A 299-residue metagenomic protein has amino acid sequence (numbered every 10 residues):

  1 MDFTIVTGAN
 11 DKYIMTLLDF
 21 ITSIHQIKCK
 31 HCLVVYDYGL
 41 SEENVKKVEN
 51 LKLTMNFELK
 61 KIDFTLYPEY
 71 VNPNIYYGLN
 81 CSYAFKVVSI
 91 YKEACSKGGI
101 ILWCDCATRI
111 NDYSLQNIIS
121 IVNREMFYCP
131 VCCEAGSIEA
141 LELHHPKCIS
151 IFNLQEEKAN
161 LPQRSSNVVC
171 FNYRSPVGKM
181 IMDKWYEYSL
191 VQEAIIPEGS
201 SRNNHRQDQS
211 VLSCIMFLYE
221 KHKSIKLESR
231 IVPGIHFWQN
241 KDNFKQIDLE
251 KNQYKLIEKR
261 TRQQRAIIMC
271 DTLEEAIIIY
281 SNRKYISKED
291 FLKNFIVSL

Functional and structural regions predicted by a protein language model:
M1-E250: Glycosyltransferase catalytic domains, chiefly GT-A lineage
Q163-R164, Q263-R265: Short, surface-exposed coil-to-beta transition loops
M182, D248, E258, I268 (+2 more regions): Residues marking helix boundaries in flexible regions
R206, M269-D271, Y285: Conserved aromatic
E250-Q264: Short aromatic-glycine-(Arg/Gly/Cys) micro-motifs in beta-strand/loop hairpins
R265, I278, N282-L299: Short, mixed-charge low-complexity intrinsically disordered segments
L273-I277: Boundary detector for helix-to-coil junctions that initiate low-complexity/charged tails
